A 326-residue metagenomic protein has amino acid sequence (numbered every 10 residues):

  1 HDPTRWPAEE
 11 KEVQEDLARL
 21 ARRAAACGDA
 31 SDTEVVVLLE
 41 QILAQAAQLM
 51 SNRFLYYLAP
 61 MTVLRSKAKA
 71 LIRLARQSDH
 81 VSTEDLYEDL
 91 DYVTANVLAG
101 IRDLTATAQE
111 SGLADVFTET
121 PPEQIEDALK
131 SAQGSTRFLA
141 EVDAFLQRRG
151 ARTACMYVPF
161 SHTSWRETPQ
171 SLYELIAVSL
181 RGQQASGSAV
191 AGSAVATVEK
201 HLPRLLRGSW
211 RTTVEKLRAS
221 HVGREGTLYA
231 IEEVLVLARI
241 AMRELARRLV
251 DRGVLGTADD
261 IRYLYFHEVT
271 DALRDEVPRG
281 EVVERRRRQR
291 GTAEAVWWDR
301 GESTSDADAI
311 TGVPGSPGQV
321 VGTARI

Functional and structural regions predicted by a protein language model:
H1-I326: Contiguous hydrophobic, helix-prone segments at protein termini that mediate membrane targeting/anchoring
